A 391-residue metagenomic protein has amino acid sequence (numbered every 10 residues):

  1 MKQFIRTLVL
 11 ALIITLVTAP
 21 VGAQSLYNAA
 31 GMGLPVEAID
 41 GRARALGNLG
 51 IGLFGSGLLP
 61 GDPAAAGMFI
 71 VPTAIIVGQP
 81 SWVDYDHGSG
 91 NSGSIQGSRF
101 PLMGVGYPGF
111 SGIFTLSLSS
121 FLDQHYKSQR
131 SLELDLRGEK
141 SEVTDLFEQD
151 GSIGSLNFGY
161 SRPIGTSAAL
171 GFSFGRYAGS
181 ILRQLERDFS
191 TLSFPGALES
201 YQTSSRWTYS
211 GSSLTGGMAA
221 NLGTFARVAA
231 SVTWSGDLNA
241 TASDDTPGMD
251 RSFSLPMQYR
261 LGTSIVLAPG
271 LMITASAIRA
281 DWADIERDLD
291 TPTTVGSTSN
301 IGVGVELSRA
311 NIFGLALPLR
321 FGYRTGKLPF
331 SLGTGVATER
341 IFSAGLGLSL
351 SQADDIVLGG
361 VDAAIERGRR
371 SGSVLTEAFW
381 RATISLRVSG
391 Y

Functional and structural regions predicted by a protein language model:
M1-V9: Bacterial N-terminal signal peptides that target proteins for export
L8-V17: Bacterial N-terminal signal peptides
P20-L122, G335: N-terminal, post-signal peptide beta-strand-biased segments of exported outer-membrane/organellar beta-barrel and other
A23-A30, K140-F147, I265-G270: An N-terminal domain-start capping segment
E37-A43, P80-D86, L132-E142, F189-S200 (+3 more regions): Flexible, solvent-exposed coil segments and beta strand-coil junctions, predominantly the extracellular/periplasmic
D40, A45, T208, S212 (+1 more regions): Outer membrane beta-barrel transmembrane domains
P72, D188-L192, Q202, V266 (+2 more regions): A structural signal for the main folded, soluble domain(s) of proteins
S94-W234: Transmembrane beta-barrel wall of Gram-negative outer-membrane proteins
